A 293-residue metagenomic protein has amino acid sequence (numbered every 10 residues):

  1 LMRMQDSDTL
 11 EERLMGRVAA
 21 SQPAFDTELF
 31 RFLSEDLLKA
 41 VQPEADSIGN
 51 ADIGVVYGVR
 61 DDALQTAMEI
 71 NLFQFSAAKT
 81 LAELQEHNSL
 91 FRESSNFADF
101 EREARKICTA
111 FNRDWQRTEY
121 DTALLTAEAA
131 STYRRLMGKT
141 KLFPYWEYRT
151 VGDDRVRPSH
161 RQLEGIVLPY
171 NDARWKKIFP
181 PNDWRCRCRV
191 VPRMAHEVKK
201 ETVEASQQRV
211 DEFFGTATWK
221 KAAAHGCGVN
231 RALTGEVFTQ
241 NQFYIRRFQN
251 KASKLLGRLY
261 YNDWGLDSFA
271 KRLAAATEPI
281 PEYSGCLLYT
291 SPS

Functional and structural regions predicted by a protein language model:
M2-E93: Structured, charged N-terminal subsegments at the starts of enzyme catalytic cores and at intra-chain domain/subunit
P43-N50, G54, R113, A129 (+2 more regions): Intrinsically disordered or highly flexible coil/loop and linker segments, enriched in small and charged/polar residues
I70-A77, K106, A110, W146 (+3 more regions): Short, charged/polar micro-motifs that form catalytic or ligand-binding hotspots
A78-T140, P144: Active-site acidic/histidine clusters and adjacent loop/turn architecture that either coordinate catalytic ions
E93, D154-P158, K254, S268: Short, surface-exposed beta-strand/loop "edge" segments at domain boundaries and coil↔beta transitions
A123-V198: Conserved short secondary-structure elements within globular domains
K199-L288: Intrinsically disordered, low-complexity regulatory regions
Y289-S293: Conserved small/polar residues in nucleotide/adenosyl-binding loops
